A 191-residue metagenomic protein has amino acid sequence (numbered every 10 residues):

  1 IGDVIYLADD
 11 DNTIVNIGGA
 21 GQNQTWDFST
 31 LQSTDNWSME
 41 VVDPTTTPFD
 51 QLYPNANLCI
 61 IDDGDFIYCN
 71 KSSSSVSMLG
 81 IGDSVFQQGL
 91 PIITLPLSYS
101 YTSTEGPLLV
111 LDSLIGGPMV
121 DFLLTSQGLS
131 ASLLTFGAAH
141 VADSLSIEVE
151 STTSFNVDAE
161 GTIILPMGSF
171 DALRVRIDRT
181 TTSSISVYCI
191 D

Functional and structural regions predicted by a protein language model:
I1-L79: Solvent-exposed N-terminal domain segments of exported/luminal and surface proteins
I81-D191: Short helix-loop boundary/capping segments
